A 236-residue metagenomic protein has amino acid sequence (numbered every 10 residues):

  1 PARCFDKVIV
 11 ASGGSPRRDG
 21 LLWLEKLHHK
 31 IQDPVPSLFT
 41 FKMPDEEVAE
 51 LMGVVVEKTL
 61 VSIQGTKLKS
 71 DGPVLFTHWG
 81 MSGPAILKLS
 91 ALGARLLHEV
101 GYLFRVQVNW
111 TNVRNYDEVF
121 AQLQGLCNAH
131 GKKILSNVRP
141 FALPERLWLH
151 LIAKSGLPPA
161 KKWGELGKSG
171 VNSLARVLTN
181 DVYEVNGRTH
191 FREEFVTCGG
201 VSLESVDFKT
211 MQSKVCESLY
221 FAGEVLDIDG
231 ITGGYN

Functional and structural regions predicted by a protein language model:
A2-C4: Glycine-rich phosphate-binding loop signature in dinucleotide/nucleotide-binding domains
K7-A11, L60-L219: Residue-level recognition of phosphate/Mg2+-coordinating polar/acidic sites in nucleotide-handling active sites
A11-L27, D227-N236: A conserved FAD-binding loop/helix module that cradles the flavin
R17-G20, E25-V61: Central beta-strand plus flanking loop segment that forms part of the substrate or channel wall within the catalytic
K26, F41, G93, Q212-S213 (+1 more regions): Alpha-helix termini
I31, L219-F221: Conserved beta-strand scaffold positions in the cores of enzyme catalytic domains, especially in NTP/NDP-utilizing
E224: Hard-cation-handling environments
